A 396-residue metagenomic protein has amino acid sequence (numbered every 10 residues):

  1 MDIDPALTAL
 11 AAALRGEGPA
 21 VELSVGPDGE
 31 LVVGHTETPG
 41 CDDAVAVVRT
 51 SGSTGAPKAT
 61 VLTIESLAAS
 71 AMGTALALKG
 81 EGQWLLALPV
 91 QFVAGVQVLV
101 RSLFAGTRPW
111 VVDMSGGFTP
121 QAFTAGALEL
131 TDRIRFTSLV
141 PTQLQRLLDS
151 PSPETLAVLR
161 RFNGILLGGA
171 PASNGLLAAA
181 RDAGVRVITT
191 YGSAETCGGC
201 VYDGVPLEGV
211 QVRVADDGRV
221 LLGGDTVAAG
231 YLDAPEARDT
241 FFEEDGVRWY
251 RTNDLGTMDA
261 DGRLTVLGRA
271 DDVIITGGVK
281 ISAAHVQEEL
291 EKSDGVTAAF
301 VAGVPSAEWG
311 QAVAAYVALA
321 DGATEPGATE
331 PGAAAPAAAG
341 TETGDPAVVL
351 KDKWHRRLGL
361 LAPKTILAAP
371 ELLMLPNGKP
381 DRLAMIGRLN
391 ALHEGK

Functional and structural regions predicted by a protein language model:
M1-V47, A56-V61: Nucleotide 5′-phosphate-binding alpha/beta core
D2-R15, T74-A75, V93-G106: Hydrophobic alpha-helical segments in the ANL/AMP-binding
D43-M72, K79: Conserved AMP-binding A3 loop
I64-S70, Q83-R146, I188: AMP-binding/adenylate-forming
D149-D203, R213: Gly/Ser/Thr-rich phosphate-binding loop
P206, D216-F242, I281: Conserved ATP/PPi-binding loop(s) of AMP-dependent carboxylate-activating enzymes
G224, R248, L255-L361: AMP-binding/adenylate-forming catalytic core of the ANL superfamily
R356-P380: AMP-binding/adenylate-forming catalytic domain of the ANL superfamily
